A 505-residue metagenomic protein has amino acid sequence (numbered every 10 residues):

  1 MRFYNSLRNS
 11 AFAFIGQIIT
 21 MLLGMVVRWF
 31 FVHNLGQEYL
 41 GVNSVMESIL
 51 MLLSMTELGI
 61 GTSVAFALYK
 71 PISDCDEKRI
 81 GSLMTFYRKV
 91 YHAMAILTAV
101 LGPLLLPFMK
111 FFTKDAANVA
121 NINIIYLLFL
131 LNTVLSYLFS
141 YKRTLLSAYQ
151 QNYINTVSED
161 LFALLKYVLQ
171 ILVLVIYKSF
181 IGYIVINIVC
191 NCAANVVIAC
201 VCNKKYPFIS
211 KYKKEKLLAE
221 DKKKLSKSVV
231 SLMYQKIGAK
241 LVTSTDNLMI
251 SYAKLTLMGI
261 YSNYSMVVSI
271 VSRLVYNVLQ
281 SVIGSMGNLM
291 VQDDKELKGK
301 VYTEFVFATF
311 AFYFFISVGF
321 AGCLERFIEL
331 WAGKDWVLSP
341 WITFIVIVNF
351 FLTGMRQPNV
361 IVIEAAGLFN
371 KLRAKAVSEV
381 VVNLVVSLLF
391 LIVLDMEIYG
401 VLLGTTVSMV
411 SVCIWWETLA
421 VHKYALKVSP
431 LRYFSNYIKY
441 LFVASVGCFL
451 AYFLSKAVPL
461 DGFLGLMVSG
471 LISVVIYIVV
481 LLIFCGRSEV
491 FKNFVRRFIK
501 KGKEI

Functional and structural regions predicted by a protein language model:
M1-S6, A120, I181, I198-S244 (+4 more regions): Interhelical loop/hinge segments that connect adjacent transmembrane helices in multipass membrane
F3-L7, T133-L161, I176, I181 (+1 more regions): Membrane-interface junctions at transmembrane-helix termini in multi-pass inner-membrane proteins
R8-R28, F162, I186-I198, C202 (+9 more regions): Transmembrane helical elements of multi-pass membrane transporters/channels
L22-L40, K110-K114, L174-I176, I237-V271 (+4 more regions): Helix-terminus/linker motif at the lipid-water interface of multi-pass membrane proteins
W29, L58-D74, A148, Y206-K211 (+3 more regions): Helix-loop junctions and terminal segments of transmembrane helices in multi-pass membrane transport/translocation
F31-S54, L83, F180-V185, E220-S228 (+4 more regions): Interfacial/gating helices of multi-pass transporter permease domains
V32-Y39, Y153, L164-V196, N370 (+3 more regions): Membrane-interface helix-loop junctions in multi-pass transport and translocation proteins
L426-S429, A451-I505: Membrane-proximal transmembrane or re-entrant/amphipathic helices at the cytosolic face
